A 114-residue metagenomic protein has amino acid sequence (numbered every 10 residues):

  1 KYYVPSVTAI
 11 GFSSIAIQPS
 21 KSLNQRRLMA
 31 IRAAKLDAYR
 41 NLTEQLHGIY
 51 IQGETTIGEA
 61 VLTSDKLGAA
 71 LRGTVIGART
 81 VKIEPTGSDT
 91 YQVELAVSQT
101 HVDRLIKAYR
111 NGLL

Functional and structural regions predicted by a protein language model:
K1-L114: Domain-level marker for long, solvent-exposed, non-transmembrane regions
